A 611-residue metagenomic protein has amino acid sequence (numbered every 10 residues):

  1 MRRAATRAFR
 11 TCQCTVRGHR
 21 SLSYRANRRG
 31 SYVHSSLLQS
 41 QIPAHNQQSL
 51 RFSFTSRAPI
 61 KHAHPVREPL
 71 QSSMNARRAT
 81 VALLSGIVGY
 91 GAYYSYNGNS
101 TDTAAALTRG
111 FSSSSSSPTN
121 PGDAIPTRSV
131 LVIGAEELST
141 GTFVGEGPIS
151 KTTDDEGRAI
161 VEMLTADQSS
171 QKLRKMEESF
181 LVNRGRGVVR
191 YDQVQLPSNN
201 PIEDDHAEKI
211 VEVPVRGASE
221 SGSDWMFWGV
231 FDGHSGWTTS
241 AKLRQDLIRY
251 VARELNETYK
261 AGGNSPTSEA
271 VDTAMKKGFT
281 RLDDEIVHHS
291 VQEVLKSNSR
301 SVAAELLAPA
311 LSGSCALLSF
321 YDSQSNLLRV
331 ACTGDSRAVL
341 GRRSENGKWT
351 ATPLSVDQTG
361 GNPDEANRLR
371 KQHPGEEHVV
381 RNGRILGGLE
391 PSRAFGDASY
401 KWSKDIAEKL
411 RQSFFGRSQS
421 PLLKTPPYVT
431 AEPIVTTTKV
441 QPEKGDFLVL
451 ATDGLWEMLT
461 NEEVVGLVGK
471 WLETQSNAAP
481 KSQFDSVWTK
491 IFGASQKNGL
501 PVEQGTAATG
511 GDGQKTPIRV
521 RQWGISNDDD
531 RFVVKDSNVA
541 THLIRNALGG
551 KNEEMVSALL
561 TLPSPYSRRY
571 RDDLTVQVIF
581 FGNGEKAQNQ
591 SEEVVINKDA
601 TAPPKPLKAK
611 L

Functional and structural regions predicted by a protein language model:
M1-E146, D155, K610-L611: N-terminal mitochondrial targeting presequence
R67-P69, T103-F227, G233-L611: PP2C/PPM-type serine/threonine phosphatase catalytic core, specifically the conserved beta-strand-loop-alpha-helix
